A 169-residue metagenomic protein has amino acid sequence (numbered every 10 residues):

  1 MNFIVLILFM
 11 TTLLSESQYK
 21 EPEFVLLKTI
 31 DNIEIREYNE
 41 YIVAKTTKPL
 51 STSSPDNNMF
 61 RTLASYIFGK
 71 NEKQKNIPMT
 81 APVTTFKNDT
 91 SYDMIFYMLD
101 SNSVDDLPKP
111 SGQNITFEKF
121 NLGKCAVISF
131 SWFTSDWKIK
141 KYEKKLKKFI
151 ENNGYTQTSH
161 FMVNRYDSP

Functional and structural regions predicted by a protein language model:
M1-I4: Positively charged n-region of N-terminal signal peptides that target proteins for export
L6-P169: A solvent-exposed interaction/effector surface
